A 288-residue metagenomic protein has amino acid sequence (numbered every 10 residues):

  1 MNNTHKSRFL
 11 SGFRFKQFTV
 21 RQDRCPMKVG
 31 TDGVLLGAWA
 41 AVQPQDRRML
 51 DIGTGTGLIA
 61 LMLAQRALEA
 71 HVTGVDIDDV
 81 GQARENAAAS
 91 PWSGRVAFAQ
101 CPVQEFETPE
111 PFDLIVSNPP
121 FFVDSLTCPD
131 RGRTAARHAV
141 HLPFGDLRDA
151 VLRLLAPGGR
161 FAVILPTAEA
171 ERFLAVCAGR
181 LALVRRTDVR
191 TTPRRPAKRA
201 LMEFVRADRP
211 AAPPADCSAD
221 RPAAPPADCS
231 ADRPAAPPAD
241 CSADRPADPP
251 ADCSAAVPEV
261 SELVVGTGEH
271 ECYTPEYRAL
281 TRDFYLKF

Functional and structural regions predicted by a protein language model:
N2-R48, T54-T56, L61-R66, E203 (+1 more regions): SAM-dependent Rossmann-like transferase core, predominantly class I methyltransferases with a strong bias toward
T19, H71, R95-A97, A182-R185: Conserved beta-strand segments of alpha/beta enzyme cores
C25, V29, H141-A197: Conserved Class I SAM-dependent methyltransferase catalytic core
L36, N118, L147, F204: Residue-level signal for inorganic ion chemistry
A38-S117, V123-P129: Conserved SAM/SAH cofactor-binding pocket of Class I
P119-D146, R153: Mobile active-site "lid"/loop adjacent to the S-adenosyl-L-methionine
P196-D216, D252-F288: SAM/dcSAM-binding transferase cores
A211-S254: Long, intrinsically disordered low-complexity tandem-repeat segments
